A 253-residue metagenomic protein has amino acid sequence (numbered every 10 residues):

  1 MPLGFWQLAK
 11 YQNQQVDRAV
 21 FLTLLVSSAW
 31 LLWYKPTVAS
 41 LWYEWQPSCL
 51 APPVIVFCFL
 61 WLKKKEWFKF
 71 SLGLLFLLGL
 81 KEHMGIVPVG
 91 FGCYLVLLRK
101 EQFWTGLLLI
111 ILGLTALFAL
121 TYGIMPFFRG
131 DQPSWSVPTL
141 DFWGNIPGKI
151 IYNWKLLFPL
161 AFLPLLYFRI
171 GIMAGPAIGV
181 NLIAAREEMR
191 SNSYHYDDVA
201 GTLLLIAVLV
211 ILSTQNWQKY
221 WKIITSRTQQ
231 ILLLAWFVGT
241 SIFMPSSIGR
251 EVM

Functional and structural regions predicted by a protein language model:
M1-Q15, F57: Transmembrane-helix motifs of polytopic, lipid-linked glycan transferases
Y11, P36-S48: Short acidic/glycine- and proline-prone juxtamembrane loop motifs at membrane-interface regions of multi-pass membrane
F21-L22, L108-L114, Q215-G249: Signature aromatic-anchored transmembrane alpha helix within multi-pass, membrane-resident enzymes that catalyze glycan
W30, P47-L74: Specific aromatic-rich, kink-prone transmembrane helix
F68-L95, Y167-F168: Transmembrane helices and adjacent periplasmic/lumenal helix-loop junctions of polyprenol-phosphate-dependent
V87-L112: Perimembrane helix-loop-helix junctions
I151-G179: Hydrophobic, aromatic-rich transmembrane alpha-helices and their immediate juxtamembrane boundary segments
I172-Q218: Hydrophobic/aromatic-rich transmembrane helices and adjacent perimembrane loops
